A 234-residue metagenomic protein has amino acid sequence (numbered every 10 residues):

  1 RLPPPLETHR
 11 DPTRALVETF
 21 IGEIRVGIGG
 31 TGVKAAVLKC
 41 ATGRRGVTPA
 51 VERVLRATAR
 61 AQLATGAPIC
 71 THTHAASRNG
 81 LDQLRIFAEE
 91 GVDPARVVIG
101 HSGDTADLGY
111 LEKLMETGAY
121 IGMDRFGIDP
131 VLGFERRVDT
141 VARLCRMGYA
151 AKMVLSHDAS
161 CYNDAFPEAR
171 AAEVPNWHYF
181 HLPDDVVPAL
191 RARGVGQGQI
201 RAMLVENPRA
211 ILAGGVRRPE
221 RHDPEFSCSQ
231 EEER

Functional and structural regions predicted by a protein language model:
R1-L63, Y120, F126-P130: Active-site gating/metal-coordination segments in enzymes
P49-E52, A76-G91, D107-E116, R137: Distinct, well-ordered alpha-helical segments
Q62, I121, D158, I200 (+1 more regions): Divalent metal-coordination and catalytic microenvironments
T65-P68, A88-A95, K113-G122, Y149-A151: Glycine-enriched alpha-helix->loop->beta-strand junction motifs that scaffold or abut catalytic
P68-A75, R96-D104: Catalytic beta/alpha-barrel core
I99-T105, D124-R143: Active-site glycine- and acidic-residue-rich loops that bind and position anionic ligands or nucleotide-like cofactors
D124-R125, Y149-E173, I200: Short acidic/histidine-rich active-site segments
H178-R234: Mid-to-C-terminal alpha-helical segments outside catalytic/metal-binding sites
